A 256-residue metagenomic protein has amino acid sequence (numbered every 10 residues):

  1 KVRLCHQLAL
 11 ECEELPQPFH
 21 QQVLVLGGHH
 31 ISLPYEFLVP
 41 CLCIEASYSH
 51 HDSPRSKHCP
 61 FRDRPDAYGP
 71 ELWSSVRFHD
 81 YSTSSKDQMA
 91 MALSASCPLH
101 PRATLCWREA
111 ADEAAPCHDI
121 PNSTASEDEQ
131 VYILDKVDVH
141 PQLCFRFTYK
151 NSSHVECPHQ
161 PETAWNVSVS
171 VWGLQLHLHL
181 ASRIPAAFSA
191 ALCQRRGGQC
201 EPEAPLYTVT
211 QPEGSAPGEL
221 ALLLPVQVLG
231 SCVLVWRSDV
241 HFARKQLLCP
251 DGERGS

Functional and structural regions predicted by a protein language model:
K1-S256: Extracellular fibronectin type III
